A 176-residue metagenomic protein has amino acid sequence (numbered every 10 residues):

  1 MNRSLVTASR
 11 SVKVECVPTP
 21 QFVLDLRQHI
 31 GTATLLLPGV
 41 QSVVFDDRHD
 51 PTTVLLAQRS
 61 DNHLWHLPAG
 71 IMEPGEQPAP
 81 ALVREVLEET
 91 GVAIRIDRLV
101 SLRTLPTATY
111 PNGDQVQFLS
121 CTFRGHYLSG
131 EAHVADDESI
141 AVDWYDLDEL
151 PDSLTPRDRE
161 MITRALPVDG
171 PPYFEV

Functional and structural regions predicted by a protein language model:
N2-K13, H63, A132-V176: Nudix hydrolase/Nudix homology domain
V6-Q41: Acidic, metal-coordinating catalytic segment for phosphate/diphosphate chemistry, firing primarily on the Nudix
I30-V43, L56, L64-H66, A81: N-terminal first-folded block
P38-V40, L119-C121, I140: Change "...and in nucleic-acid phosphodiester-cleaving endonucleases..." to "...and in nucleic-acid processing enzymes
R48-T52, N112-Q115: Short, solvent-exposed loop/turn segments that connect beta-strands within catalytic domains and beta-strand-rich
D50-E89: Conserved Nudix-box catalytic region and its N-terminal flanking loop in Nudix hydrolases and closely related
A93-L102: A short coil-to-beta-strand element that immediately follows conserved catalytic motifs
T104-E131: Active-site-adjacent beta-strand/loop module that shapes the phosphate/pyrophosphate-binding cleft
